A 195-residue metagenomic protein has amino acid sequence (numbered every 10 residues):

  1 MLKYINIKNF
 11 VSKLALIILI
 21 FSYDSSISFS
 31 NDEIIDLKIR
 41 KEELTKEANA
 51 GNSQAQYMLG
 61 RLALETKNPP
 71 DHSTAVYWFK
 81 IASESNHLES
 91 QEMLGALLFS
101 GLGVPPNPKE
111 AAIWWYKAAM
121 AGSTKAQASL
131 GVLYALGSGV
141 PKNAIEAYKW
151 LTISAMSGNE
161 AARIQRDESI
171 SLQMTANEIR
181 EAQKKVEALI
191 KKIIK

Functional and structural regions predicted by a protein language model:
L2-L14: Bacterial N-terminal signal peptides that target proteins for export
Y23-R61: N-terminal leader/linker segments that initiate helical-solenoid repeat arrays
L44, Q56, Q91, Q127 (+1 more regions): TPR repeat positional signature
N49-S53, E65-K67, D71, E84-L88 (+6 more regions): Short helix-capping/linker turns of helical repeat alpha-solenoids
M58-T66, M93-S100, V104, S129-L136 (+1 more regions): Hydrophobic face of amphipathic alpha-helices that form TPR/SEL1-like repeat modules and related alpha-solenoid
A161-K195: Terminal, low-structured helical/coil segments at or just beyond the last alpha-helical repeat
